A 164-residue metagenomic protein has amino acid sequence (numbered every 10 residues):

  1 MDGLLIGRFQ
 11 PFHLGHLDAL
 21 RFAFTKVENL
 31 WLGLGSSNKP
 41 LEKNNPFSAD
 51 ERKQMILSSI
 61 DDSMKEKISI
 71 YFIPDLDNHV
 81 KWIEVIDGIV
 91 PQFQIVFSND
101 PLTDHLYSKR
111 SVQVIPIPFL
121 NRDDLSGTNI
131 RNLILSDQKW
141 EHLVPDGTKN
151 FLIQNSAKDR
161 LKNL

Functional and structural regions predicted by a protein language model:
M1-L164: Nucleotidyltransferase catalytic core that binds NTPs
